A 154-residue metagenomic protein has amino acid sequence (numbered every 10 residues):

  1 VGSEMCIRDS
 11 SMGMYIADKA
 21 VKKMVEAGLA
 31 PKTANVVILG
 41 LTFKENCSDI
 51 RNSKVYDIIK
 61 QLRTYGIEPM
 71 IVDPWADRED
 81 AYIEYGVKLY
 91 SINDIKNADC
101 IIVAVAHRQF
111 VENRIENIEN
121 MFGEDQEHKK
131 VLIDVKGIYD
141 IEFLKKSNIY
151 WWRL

Functional and structural regions predicted by a protein language model:
S3-E4, R8-L154: Structural/interface elements that position substrates and couple domains in central-metabolism enzymes
